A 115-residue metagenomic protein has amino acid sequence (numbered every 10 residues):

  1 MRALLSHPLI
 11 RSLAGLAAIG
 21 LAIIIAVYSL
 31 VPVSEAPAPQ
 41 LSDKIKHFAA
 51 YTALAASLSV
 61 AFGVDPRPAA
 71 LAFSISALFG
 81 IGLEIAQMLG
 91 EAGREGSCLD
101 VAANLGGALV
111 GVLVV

Functional and structural regions predicted by a protein language model:
M1-V101, L105-V115: Bulky hydrophobic segments
